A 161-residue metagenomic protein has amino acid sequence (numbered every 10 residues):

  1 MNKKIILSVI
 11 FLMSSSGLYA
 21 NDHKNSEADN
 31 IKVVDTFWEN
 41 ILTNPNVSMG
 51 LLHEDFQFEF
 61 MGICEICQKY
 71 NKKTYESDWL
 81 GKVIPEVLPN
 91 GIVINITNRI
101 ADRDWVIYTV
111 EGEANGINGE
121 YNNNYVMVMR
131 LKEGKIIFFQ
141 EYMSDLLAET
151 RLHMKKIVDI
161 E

Functional and structural regions predicted by a protein language model:
M1-N2: N-terminal secretory signal peptides that target proteins for export/translocation
I5-S14: Sec-dependent N-terminal signal peptides
M13-N40, N46, G50, M154-E161: Short, low-complexity N-terminal intrinsically disordered segments enriched in polar/charged residues
H53-D102: A solvent-exposed, acidic/Ser-Thr-rich amphipathic alpha-helical stretch
V87, A114-N122: Short, cysteine-centered beta-strand-loop-beta hairpins and adjacent loop/turn segments enriched in charged/polar
I92-I94, E120-M127: Short, surface-exposed coil-to-beta transition loops
R103-G112: A short hydrophobic beta-strand element
M127-T150: Short beta-strand edge/turn micro-motifs at domain boundaries
